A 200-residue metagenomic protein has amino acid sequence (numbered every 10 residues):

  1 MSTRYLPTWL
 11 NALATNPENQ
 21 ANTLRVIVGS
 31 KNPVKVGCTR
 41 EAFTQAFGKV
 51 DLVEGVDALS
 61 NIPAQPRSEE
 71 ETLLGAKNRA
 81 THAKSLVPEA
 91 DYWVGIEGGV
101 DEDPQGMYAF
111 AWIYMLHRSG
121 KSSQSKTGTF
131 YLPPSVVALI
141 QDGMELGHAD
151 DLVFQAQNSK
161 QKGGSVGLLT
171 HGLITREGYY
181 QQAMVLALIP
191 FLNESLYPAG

Functional and structural regions predicted by a protein language model:
S2-L24, G37, E41-Q45, T170 (+2 more regions): ATP-binding/phosphotransfer module of carbohydrate and carboxylate kinases, centering on a glycine-rich
T8-A90: N-terminal polybasic phosphate/anion-binding patch
Q65-G200: Anionic-ligand binding patches
